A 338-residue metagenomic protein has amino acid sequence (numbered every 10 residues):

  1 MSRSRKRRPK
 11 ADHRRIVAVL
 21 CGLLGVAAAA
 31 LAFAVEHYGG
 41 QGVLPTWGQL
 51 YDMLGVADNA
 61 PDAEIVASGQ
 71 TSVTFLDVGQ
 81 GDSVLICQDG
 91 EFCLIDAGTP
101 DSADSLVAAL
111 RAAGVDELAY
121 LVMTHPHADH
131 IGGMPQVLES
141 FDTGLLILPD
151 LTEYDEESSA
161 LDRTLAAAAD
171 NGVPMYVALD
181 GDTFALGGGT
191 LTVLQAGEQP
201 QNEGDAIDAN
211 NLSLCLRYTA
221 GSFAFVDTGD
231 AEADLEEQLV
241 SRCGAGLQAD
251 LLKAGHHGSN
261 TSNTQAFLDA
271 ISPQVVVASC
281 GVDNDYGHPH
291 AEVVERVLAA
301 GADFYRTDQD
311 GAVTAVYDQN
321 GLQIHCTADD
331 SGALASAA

Functional and structural regions predicted by a protein language model:
S2-A338: Non-globular, low-confidence helical/coil segments that flank catalytic cores
